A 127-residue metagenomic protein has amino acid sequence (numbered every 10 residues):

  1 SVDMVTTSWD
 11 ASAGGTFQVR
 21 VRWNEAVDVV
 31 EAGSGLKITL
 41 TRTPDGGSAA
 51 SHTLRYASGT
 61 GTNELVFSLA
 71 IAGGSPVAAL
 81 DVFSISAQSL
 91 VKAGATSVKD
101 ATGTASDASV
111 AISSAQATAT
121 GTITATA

Functional and structural regions predicted by a protein language model:
S1-A127: Non-catalytic beta-sheet/beta-sandwich ligand-binding modules that flank or precede catalytic cores
